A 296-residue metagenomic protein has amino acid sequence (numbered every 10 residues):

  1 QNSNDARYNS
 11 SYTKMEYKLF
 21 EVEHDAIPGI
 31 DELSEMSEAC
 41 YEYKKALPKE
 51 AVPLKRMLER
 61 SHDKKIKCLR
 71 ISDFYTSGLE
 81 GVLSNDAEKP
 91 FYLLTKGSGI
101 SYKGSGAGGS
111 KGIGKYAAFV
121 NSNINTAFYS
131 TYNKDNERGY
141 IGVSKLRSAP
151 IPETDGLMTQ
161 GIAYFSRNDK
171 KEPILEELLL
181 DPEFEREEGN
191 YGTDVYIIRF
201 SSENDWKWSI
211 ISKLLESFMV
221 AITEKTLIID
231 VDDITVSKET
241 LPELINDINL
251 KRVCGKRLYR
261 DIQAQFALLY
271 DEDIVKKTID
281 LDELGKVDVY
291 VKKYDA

Functional and structural regions predicted by a protein language model:
Q1-H24, S34-E59, G114-F119: Conserved ATP-binding N-box helix of the HATPase_c
S3-D5, L19-E23, D73-G78, A117-F119 (+3 more regions): Short, flexible loop/turn elements at secondary-structure junctions
N4-S11, F165-A296: N-terminal assembly/transducer modules of large multi-domain enzymes, emphasizing dimerization/partner-binding
S11-E21, A26-E32, A127-K171: Flexible phosphate/Mg2+-sensing switch loops adjacent to catalytic phosphate-binding sites
T13, K65-K67, Y191: Core residues of folded domains in eukaryotic genome-function proteins
S37-L58, L93-G104, P152-E183: Surface-exposed acidic, glycine/proline-enriched linker/cap segments that occur as 15-30-residue helix-coil
A39-Y43, Y116, T126-V143, R147 (+4 more regions): Extended, regular secondary-structure scaffolds
K45-R138, K145-S148: Flexible ATP-lid and adjacent glycine-rich G1/G2 motifs of the Bergerat
